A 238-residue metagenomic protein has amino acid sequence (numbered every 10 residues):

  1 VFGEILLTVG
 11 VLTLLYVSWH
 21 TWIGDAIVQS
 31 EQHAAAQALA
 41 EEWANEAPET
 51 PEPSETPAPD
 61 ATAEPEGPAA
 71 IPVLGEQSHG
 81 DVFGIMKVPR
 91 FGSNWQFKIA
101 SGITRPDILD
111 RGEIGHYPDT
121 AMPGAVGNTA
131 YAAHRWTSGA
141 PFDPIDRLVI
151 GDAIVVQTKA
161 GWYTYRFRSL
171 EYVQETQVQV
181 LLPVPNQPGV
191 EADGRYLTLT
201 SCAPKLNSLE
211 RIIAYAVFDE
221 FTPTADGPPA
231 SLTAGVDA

Functional and structural regions predicted by a protein language model:
V1-G3: N-terminal signal-anchor/signal peptide hydrophobic helix marking the start of the first transmembrane segment
L6-A153, Q157-A238: Solvent-exposed, non-transmembrane regions of membrane-associated and secreted proteins
